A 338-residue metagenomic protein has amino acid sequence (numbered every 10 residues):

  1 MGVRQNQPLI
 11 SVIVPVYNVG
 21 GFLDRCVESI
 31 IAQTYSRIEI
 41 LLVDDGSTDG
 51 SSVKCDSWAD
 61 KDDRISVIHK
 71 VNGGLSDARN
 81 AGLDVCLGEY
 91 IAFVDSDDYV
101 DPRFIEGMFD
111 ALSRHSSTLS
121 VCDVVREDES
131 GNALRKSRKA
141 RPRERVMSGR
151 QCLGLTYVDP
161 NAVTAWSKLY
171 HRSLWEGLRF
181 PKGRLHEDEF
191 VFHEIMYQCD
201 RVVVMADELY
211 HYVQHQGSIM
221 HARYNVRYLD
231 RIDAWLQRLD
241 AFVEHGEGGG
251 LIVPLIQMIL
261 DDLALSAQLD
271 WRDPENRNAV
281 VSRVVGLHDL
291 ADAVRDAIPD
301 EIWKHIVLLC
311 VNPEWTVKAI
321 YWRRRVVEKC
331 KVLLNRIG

Functional and structural regions predicted by a protein language model:
M1-I31: N-proximal low-complexity "stem/linker" segments adjacent to membrane-targeting elements
Q7-I10, I31-L42, G50, D62-S66: Short loop->beta transition adjacent to catalytic acidic/histidine clusters or analogous donor-positioning motifs
S29, S36, D44-V53, V71 (+1 more regions): A conserved acidic beta->alpha catalytic loop
S52-L87: Conserved donor nucleotide-binding strand/loop of the catalytic core
L75, S96-V202, G217-R223: Donor-binding/catalytic cores of nucleotide-activated saccharide and glycerol-phosphate transferases/polymerases
I91: Short aromatic/hydrophobic "clamp" motif used to bind/position activated sugar donors
R184, E189-F192, D200-L236, G248 (+1 more regions): Nucleotide-sugar-dependent glycosyltransferase catalytic core
R272-G338: Membrane-interface aromatic/basic loop that binds lipid-linked glycans or pyrophosphate carriers, typified by
